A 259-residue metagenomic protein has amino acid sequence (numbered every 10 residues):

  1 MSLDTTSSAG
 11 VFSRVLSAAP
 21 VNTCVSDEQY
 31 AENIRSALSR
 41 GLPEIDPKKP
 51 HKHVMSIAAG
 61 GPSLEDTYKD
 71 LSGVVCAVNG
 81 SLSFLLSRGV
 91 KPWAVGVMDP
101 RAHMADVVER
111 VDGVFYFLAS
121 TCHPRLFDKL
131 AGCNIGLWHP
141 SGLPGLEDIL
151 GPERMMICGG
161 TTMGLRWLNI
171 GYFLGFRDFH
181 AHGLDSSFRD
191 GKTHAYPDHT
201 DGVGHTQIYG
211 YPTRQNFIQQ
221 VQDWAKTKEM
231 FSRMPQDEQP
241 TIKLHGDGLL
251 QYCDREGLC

Functional and structural regions predicted by a protein language model:
M1-C259: Metal-ion/cofactor- or nucleotide/acyl-coenzyme-handling active-site neighborhoods
